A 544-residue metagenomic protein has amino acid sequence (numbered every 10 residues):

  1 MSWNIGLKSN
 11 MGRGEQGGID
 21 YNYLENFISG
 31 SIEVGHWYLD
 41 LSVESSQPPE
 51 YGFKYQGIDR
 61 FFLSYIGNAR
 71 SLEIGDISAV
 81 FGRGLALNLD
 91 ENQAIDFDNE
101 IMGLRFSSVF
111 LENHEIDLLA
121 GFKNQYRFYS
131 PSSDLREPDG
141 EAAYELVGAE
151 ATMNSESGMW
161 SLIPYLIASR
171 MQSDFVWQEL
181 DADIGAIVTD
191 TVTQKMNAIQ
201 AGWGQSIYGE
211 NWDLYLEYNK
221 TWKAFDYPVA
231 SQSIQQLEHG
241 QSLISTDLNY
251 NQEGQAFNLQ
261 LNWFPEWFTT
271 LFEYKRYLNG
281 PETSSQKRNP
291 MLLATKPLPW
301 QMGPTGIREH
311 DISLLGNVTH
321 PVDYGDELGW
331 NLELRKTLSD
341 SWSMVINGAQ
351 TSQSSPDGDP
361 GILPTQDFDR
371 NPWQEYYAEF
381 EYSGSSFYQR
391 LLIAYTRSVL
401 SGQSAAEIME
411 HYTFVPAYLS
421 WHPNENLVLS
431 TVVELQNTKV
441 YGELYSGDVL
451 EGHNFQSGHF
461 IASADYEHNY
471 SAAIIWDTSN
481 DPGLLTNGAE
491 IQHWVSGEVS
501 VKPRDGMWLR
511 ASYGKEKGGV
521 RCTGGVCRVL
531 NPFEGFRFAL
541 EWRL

Functional and structural regions predicted by a protein language model:
M1-S2, L544: Bacterial Sec-dependent N-terminal signal peptides
S2-E25, I32-I58, I66-N68, L87 (+4 more regions): Signature for the C-terminal beta-barrel architecture of outer-membrane proteins
F61: Short HxH-centered metal-ligating active-site micro-motif
S71-G84, E100: Well-ordered mid-protein domain cores that form the structural environment of catalytic cofactors
Q260-N262, I461-S463, E498-D505: Short basic/hydrophobic patches in alpha-helices and adjacent helix-turn junctions that form amphipathic surface motifs
E309, V501, G506, L530-L544: Outer-membrane beta-barrel "beta-signal"
H468: Catalytic cores of glycan-processing enzymes that make or break glycosidic bonds
Q492-C522: C-terminal structured domain segments
